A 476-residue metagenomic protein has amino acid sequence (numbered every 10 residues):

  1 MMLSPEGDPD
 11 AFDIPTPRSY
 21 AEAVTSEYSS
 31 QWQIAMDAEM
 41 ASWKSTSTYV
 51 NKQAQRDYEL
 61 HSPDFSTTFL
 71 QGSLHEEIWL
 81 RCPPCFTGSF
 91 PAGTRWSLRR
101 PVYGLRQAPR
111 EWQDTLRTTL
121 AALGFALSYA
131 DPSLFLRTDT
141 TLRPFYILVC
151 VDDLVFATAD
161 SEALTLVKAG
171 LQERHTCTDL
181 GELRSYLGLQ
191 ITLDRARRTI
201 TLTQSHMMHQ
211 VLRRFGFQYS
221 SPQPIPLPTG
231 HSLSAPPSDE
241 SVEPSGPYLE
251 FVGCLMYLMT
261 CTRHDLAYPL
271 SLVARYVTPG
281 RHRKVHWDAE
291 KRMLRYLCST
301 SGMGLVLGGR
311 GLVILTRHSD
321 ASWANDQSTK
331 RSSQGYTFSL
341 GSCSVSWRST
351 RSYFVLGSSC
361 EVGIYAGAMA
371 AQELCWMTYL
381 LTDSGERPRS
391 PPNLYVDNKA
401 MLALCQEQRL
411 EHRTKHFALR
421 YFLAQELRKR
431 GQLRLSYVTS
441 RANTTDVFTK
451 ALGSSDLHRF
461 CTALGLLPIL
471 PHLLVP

Functional and structural regions predicted by a protein language model:
M1-T118, A122-Y129, L134, P471-P476: Chromodomain-type histone methyl-lysine reader module
Y20, M36, W43, D64 (+25 more regions): Mobile genetic element proteins and their domesticated derivatives, centered on retroelements and DNA transposons
M40, V50-D57, R295-A321, E386-P388: Structured nucleic-acid-interacting core domains from mobile-element enzymes and related host factors, especially RNase
Q53-H75, G93-L134, L142-K168, V242-Y268 (+3 more regions): Conserved pre-motif C helix in the palm subdomain of viral-like polymerases
F69-C82, Y103-Q107, R137-H175, T192-T203 (+2 more regions): Catalytic palm subdomain of template-directed nucleic-acid polymerases, centered on the conserved carboxylate motif
L123-A130, V155-M208, L212-F215, S220 (+2 more regions): Polymerase palm active-site segment centered on the conserved acidic dipeptide of motif C
L180-G302, T439, V447-T449: C-terminal reverse transcriptase regions that engage the nucleic-acid substrate
Y276, V313-I314, T350-P476: RNase H-like nuclease module associated with reverse transcription
